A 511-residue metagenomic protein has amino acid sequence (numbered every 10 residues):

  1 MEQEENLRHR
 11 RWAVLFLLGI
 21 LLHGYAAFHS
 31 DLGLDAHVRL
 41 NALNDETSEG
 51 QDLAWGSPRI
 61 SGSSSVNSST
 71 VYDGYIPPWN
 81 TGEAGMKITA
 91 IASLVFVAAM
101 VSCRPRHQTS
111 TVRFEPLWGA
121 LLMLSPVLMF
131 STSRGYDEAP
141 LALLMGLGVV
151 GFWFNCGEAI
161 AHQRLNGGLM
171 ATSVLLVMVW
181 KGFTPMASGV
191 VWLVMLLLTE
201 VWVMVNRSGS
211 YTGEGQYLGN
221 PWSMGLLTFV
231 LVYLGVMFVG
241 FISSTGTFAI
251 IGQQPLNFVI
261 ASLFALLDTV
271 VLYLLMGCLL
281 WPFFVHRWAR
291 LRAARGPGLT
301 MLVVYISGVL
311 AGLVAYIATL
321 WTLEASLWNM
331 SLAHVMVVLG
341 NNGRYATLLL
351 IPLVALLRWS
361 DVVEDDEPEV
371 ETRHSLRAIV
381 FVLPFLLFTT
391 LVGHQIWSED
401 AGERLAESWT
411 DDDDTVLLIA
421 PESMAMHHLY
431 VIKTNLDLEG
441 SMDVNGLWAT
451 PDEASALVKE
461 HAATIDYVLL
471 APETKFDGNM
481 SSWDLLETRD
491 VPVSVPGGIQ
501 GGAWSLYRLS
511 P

Functional and structural regions predicted by a protein language model:
R8-L17, R113-P116, Q163-S173, S223-L227 (+2 more regions): Signature aromatic-anchored transmembrane alpha helix within multi-pass, membrane-resident enzymes that catalyze glycan
R8-L40, L124, L226-G240, A311-A318: Transmembrane signal-anchor helices characteristic of membrane glycosylation enzymes that use polyprenol
L17, L94-P105, M204-R207, V271-Y316: Hydrophobic, aromatic-rich transmembrane alpha-helices and their immediate juxtamembrane boundary segments
G33, F130-P140: Short acidic/glycine- and proline-prone juxtamembrane loop motifs at membrane-interface regions of multi-pass membrane
S63-F96, S131: Loop-to-helix entry region of an early transmembrane alpha helix in multi-pass inner-membrane enzymes
A84-S110, L147, G151: Transmembrane-helix motifs of polytopic, lipid-linked glycan transferases
W118-A120, F152, E158, R164-P185 (+3 more regions): Membrane-interface alpha helices of multi-pass inner-membrane proteins
R134, S375-V495: Catalytic lumenal/periplasmic loop and adjoining terminal transmembrane helix of membrane glycan-assembly enzymes
